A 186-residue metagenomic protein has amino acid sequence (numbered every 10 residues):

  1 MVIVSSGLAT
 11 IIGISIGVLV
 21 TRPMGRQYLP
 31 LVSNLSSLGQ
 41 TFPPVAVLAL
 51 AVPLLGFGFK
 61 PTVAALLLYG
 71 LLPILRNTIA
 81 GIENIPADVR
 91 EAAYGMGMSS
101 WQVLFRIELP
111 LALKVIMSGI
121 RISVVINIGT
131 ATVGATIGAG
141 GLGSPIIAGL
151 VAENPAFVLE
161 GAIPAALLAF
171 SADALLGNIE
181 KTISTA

Functional and structural regions predicted by a protein language model:
M1, P44-P73, L113, F157 (+1 more regions): Loop-to-helix entry region at the N-terminal start of transmembrane alpha-helices in multi-pass membrane transporters
M1-L19: Transmembrane alpha-helix signature in integral membrane proteins
I3, G7, L68, S100-V133 (+3 more regions): Transmembrane alpha-helices
I12-I16, P61-R90, I120-V124, I128 (+2 more regions): Membrane-embedded alpha-helices of multi-pass transport/permease systems
I16-L50, R76-A80, N84, E91: Cytoplasmic-entry segments and transmembrane alpha-helices of multi-pass inner-membrane transporters
Y28, L159-A186: C-terminal transmembrane helix and the adjacent membrane-cytosol boundary/short C-terminal tail of inner/organellar
P53, T130-L159, I163-A165, S184: Glycine-rich helix-loop "coupling/hinge" segments at transmembrane-helix boundaries in multipass transporters
N77-I116, I146: Short cytoplasmic-facing helical segments at TM-TM junctions of multi-pass membrane proteins
